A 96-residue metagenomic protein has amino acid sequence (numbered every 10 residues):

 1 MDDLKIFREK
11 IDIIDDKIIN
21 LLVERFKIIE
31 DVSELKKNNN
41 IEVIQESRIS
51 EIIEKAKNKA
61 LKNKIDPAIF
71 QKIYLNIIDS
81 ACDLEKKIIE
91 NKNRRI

Functional and structural regions predicted by a protein language model:
M1-I96: Domain-level signature for soluble enzymes in the chorismate/prephenate branch of the shikimate pathway
